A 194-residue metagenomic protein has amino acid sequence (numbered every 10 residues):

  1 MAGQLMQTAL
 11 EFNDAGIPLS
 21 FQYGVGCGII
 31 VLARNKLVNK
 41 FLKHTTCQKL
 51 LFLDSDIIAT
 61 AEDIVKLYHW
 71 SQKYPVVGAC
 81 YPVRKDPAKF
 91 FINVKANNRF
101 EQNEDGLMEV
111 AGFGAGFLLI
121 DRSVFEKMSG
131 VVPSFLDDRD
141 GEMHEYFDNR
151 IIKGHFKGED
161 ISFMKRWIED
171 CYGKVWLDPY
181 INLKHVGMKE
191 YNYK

Functional and structural regions predicted by a protein language model:
M1-E11: Short, well-formed alpha-helical segments that are part of the catalytic scaffolds of diverse glycosyltransferases
G16-G24: Short beta-strand elements in bilobed, periplasmic/extracellular small-molecule ligand-binding domains
G28-A33: A short, glycine-/small-residue-rich helix N-cap motif at loop->alpha-helix starts within glycosyltransferase
N35-K49: Active-site nucleotide-sugar/metal-binding loop of Leloir-type enzymes
V38, T60-D148: Conserved catalytic core of nucleotide-sugar-dependent glycosyltransferases
T46-C47, K73-P75, G173: Short, high-confidence coil segments that cap the C-terminus of an alpha-helix and link into the following beta-strand
T46-I58: Short beta-strand-to-loop acidic/aromatic patch adjacent to the donor-nucleotide binding site
P133-H185, E190-Y193: Catalytic donor-sugar/metal-binding loop of nucleotide-sugar-dependent glycosyltransferases
